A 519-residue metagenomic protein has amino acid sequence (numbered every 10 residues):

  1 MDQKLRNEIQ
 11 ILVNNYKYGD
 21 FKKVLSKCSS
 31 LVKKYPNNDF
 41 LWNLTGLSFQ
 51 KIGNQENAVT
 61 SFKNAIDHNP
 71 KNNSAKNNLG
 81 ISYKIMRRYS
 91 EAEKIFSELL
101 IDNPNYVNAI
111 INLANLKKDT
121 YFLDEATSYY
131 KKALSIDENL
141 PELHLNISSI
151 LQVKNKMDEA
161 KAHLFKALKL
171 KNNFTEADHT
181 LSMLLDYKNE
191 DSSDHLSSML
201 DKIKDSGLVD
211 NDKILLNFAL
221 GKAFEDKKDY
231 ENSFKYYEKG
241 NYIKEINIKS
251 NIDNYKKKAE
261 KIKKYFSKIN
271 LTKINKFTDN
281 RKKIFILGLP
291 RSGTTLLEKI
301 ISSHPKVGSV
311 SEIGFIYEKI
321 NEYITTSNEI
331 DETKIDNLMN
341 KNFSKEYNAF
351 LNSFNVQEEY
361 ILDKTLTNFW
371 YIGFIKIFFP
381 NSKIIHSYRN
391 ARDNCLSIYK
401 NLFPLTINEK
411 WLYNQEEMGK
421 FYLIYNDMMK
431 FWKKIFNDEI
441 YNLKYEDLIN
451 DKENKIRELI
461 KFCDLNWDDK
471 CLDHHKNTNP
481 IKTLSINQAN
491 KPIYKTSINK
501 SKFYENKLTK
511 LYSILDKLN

Functional and structural regions predicted by a protein language model:
V13, F40-Q50, S74-I85, N108-D119 (+3 more regions): Conserved alpha-helical positions within TPR/SEL1-like repeat arrays
H163, S182, L196-S197, D201-L208 (+4 more regions): PAPS-dependent sulfotransferases, especially Golgi type II membrane carbohydrate sulfotransferases
I274-F379, S387: Phosphate-binding active sites in nucleotide-utilizing proteins
I375-Y399: Conserved phosphate-donor/acceptor-positioning beta-strand/loop module used by diverse small-molecule
